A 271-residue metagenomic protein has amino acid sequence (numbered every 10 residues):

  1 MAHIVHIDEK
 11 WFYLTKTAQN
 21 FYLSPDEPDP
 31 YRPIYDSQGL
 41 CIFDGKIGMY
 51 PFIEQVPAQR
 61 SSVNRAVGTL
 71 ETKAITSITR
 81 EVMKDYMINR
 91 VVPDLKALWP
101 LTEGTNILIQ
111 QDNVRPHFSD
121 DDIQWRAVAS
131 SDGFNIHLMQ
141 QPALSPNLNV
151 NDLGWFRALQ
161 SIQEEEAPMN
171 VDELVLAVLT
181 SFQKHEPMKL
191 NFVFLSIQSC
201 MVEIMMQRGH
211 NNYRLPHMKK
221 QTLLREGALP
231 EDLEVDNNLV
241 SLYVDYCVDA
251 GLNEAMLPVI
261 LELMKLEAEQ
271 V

Functional and structural regions predicted by a protein language model:
M1, P100-N106, D132-N135: Short helix-terminating capping/connector loops at secondary-structure junctions
M1-I4, N151-V271: C-terminal anion-handling pockets and recognition modules
M1-P93: Extended, low-complexity cationic-aromatic segments
V5-D8, I107-D112, M139-Q140, F194: Short beta-strand segments
D8, P28, M87, I109-D112 (+5 more regions): Mobile genetic element proteins and their domesticated derivatives, centered on retroelements and DNA transposons
K10-Y13, A18-Q19, P57, V114-H117 (+3 more regions): Short, solvent-exposed loop/turn segments at secondary-structure junctions
T15, L40, R80, K84-I88 (+8 more regions): Generic preference for well-ordered alpha-helical elements
D29-D36, Q110-N113, V128-V150: RNase H-like polynucleotidyl transferase catalytic core
